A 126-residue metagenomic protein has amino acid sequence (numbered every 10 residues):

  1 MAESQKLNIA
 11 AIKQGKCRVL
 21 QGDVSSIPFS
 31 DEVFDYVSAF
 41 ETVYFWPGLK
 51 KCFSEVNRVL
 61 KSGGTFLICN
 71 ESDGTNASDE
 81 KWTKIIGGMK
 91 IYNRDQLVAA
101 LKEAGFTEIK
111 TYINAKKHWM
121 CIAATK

Functional and structural regions predicted by a protein language model:
M1-S26: Class I SAM-dependent methyltransferase SAM/SAH-binding core
I12, P47, K61, K126: Short conserved AdoMet
L20, S38, L67: Conserved Rossmann-like nucleotide-binding pocket used by diverse enzymes that bind dinucleotide cofactors
S25-V37: A short acidic, Gly/Pro-enriched loop at the edge of an enzyme's catalytic core that lines a small-molecule cofactor
D35-L49: A short SAM/SAH-binding and catalytic strip from SAM-dependent methyltransferases
K50-T65: A short glycine-rich, Lys/Arg-flanked "PGG" loop and its adjoining helix->strand segment in the class I
T65-Q96: Conserved class I S-adenosyl-L-methionine
A104-K126: Core SAM-dependent methyltransferase catalytic element
